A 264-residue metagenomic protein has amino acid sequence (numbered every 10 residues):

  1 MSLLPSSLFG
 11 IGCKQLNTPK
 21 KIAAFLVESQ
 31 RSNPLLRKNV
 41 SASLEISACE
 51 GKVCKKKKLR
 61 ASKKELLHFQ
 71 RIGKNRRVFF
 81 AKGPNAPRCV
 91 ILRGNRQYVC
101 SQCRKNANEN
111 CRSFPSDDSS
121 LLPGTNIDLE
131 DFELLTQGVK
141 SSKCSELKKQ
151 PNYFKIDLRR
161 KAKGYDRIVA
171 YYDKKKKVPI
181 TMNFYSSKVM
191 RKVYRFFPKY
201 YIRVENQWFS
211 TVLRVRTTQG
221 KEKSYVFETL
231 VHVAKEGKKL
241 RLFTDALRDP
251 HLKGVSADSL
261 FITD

Functional and structural regions predicted by a protein language model:
M1-S6: Bacterial N-terminal signal peptides
I11, Q15-L16, Q150, S186-D264: Non-transmembrane domains of secretory- and envelope-associated proteins
G12-N106: N-terminal mature ectodomain segment of secretory-pathway/periplasmic proteins
K14-F25, G94-R167, M190, D245-D264: Flexible, processing/modification-adjacent segments and terminal tails in exported/periplasmic/extracellular proteins
N33, A61-I72, C89-I91, V139-K149 (+2 more regions): Short, exposed beta-strand/loop patches in secreted or surface proteins that constitute
L44-S47, R77-G83, F154-K161, M182-Y185 (+1 more regions): Short beta-strand segments that buttress and anchor functional surface loops
A61-E65, N85-P87, K163-V169, P179-I180 (+3 more regions): Short, surface-exposed coil-to-beta transition loops
K63-G73, L92-R93, D166-M182, E228-D245: A short, surface-exposed beta-strand/turn
